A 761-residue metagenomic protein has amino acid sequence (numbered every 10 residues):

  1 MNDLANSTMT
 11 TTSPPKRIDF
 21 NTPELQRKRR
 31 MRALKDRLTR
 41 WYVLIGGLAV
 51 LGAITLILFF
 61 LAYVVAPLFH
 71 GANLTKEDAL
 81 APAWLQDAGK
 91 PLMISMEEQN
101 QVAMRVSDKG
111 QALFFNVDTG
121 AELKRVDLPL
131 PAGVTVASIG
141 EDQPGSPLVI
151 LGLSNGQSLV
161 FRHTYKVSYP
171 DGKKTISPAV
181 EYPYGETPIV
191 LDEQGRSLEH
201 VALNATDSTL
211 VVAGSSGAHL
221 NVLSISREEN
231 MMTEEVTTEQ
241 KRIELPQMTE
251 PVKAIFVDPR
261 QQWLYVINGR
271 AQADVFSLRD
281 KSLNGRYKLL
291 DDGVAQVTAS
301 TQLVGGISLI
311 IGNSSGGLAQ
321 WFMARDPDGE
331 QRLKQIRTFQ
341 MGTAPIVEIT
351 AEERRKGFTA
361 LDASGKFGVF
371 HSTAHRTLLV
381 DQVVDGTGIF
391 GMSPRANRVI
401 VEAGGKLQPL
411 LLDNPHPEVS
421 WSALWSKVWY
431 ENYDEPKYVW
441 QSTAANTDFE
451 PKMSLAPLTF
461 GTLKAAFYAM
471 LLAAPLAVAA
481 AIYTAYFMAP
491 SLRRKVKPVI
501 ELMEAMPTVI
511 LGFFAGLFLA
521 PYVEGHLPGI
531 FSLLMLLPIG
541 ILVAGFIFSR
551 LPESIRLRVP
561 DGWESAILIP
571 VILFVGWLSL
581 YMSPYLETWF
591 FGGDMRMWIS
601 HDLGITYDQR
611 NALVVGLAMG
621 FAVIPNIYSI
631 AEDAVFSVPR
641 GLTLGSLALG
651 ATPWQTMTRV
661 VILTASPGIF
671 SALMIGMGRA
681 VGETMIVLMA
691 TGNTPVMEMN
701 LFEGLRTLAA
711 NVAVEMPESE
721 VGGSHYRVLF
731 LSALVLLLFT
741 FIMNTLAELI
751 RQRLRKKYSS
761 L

Functional and structural regions predicted by a protein language model:
Q26, R30-R37, W41, L68-G110 (+14 more regions): Periplasmic/extracellular loop-to-transmembrane helix junction in inner-membrane transport proteins
A112-V117, S158-H163, L220-I225, A273-R279 (+4 more regions): WD40-repeat beta-propellers
K452-A466, A520-G540, R558-N626: Loop-to-helix entry region at the N-terminal start of transmembrane alpha-helices in multi-pass membrane transporters
A469-I500, A544-E553, A747-K756: Transmembrane-helix boundary motif in ABC transporter permease subunits
V543-E553, E632-F636, R640, M674 (+1 more regions): C-terminal transmembrane helix and the adjacent membrane-cytosol boundary/short C-terminal tail of inner/organellar
I605, V687-L737: Interhelical loop and adjacent transmembrane-helix boundary motif in polytopic membrane transport permeases
Y628-I630, P653-L688: Transmembrane alpha-helices
